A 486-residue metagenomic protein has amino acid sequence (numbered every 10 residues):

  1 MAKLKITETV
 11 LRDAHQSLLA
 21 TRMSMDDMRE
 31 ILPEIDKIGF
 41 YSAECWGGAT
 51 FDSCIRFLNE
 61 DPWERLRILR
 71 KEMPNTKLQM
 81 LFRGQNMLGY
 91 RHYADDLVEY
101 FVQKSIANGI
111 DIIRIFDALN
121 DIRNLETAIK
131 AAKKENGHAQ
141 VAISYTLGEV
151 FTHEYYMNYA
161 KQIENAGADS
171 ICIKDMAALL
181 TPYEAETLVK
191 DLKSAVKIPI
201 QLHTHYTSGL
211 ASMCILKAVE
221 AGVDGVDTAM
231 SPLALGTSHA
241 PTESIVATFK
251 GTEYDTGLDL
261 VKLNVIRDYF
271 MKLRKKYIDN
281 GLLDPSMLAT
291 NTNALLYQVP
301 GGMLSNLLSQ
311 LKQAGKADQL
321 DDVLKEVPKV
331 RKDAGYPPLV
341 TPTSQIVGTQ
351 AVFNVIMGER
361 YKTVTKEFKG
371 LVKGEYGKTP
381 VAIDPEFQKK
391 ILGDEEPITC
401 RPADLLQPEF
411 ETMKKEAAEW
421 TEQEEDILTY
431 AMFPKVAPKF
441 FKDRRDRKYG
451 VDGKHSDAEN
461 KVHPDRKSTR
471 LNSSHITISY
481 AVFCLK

Functional and structural regions predicted by a protein language model:
M1-L18, L66: N-terminal amphipathic alpha-helix/helix-capping segment at the start of soluble metabolic enzymes
I6-L11, A43-C45, T76-R83, I113-R114 (+4 more regions): Hydrophobic faces of well-ordered beta-strands that scaffold small-molecule active sites in alpha/beta enzyme cores
A14, I115, I171, G222 (+2 more regions): Conserved, mostly hydrophobic/aromatic
E34-C54, D284-A294, Q298-R470, S479: Terminal or standalone catalytic/regulatory effector modules within metabolic enzymes and repeat proteins
G47-A139, I143-Y159, A177-T181: Active-site beta->alpha loop and helix N-cap motifs at the rims of alpha/beta catalytic domains
Y155-Y159, S208-A221: Catalytic cores of alpha/beta
D175, V223-S238: Glycine-rich phosphate-binding active-site loops on the catalytic face of alpha/beta enzymes
L471-K486: Positively charged, low-complexity/disordered segments
